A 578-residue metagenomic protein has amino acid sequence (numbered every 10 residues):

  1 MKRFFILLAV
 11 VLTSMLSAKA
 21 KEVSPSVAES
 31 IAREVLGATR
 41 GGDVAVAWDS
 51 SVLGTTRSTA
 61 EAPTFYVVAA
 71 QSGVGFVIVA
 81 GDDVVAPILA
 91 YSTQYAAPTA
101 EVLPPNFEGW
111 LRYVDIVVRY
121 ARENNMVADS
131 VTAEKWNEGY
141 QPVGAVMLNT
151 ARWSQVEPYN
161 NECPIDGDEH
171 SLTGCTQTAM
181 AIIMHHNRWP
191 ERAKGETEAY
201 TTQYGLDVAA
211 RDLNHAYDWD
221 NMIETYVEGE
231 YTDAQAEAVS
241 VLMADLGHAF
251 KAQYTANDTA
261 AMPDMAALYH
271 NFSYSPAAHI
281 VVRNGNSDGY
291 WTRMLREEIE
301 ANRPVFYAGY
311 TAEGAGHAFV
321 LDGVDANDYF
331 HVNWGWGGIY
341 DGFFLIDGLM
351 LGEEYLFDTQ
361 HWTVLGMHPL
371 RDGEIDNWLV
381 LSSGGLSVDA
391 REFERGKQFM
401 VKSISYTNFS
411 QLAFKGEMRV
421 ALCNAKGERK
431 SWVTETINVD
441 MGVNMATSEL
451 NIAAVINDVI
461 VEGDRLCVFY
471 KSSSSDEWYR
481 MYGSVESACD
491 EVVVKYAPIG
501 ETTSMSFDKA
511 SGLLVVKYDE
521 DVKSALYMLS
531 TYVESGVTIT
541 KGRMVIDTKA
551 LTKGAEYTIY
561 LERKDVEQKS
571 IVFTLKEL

Functional and structural regions predicted by a protein language model:
S24, A28-I31, L36, T59 (+7 more regions): Noncatalytic regulatory segments and standalone regulatory/sensor domains
S50-G73, A266, H270-N333: Active-site-adjacent substructure of cysteine-protease-like catalytic cores
I88-D258: Active-site-adjacent structural segments surrounding the nucleophilic cysteine of cysteine proteases and isopeptidases
G352-I404, N424-E428, C489-K509: Short, compositionally biased P/S/T/A/G/V-rich stretches that sit at domain boundaries
A413-K415, Y518-A525: Short proline/glycine-enriched turn/loop motifs at strand-loop junctions of beta-rich domains
K426-I452, Y532-R543: Solvent-exposed serine/threonine-rich low-complexity stretches and specific carbohydrate-binding patches
A454-G463, T548-A555: Surface-exposed, short loops/turns at beta-strand junctions within beta-sandwich domains
S475-E501, S570-L578: Short beta-strand elements
